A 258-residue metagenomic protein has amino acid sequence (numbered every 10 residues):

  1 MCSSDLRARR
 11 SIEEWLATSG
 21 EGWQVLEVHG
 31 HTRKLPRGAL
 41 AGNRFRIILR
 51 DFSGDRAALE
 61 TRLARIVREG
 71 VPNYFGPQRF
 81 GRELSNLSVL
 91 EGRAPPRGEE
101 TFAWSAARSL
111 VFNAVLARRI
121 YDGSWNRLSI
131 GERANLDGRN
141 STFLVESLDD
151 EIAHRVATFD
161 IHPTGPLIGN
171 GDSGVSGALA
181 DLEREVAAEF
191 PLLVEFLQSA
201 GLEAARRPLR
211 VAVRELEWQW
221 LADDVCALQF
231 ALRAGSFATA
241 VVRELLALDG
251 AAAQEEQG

Functional and structural regions predicted by a protein language model:
M1-G258: Non-catalytic, substrate/partner-engaging modules appended to enzymatic cores
